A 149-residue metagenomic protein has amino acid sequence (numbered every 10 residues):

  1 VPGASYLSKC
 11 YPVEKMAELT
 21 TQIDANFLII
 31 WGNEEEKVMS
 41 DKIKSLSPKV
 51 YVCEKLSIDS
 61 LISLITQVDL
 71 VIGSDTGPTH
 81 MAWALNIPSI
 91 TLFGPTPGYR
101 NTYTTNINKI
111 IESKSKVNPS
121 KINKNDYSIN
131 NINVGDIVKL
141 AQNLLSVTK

Functional and structural regions predicted by a protein language model:
V1-L7: Conserved donor-binding/catalytic core segment of Leloir-type glycosyltransferases
P2, W31, E112-S113: Pocket-edge structural micro-motifs
S8-P12: N-terminal core-binding DNA-recognition domain of tyrosine site-specific recombinases/integrases
V13-G94: Donor-binding and catalytic core of enzymes assembling or modifying cell-surface/extracellular glycoconjugates
L46, V52, W83-T148: Nucleotide-sugar donor-binding patch of glycosyltransferase catalytic domains
